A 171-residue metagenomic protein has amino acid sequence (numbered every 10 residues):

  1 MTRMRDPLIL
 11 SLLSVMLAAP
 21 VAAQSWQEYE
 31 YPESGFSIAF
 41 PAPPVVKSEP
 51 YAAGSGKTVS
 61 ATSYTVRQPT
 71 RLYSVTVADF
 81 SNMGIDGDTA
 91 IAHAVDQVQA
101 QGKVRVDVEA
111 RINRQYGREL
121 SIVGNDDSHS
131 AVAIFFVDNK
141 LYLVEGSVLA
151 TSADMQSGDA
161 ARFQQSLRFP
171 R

Functional and structural regions predicted by a protein language model:
M1-R5: N-terminal secretory signal peptides that target proteins for export/translocation
L10-A18: Bacterial N-terminal signal peptides
A22-T58, R105, R111-R114, D159-R171: N-terminal "mature-domain start" segment
P32, R67, F136: Extracellular/periplasmic catalytic domains that process cell-envelope and extracellular macromolecules
S34, P69, A78-F80, N125-D127 (+1 more regions): Solvent-exposed coil/turn segments that connect beta secondary-structure elements in extracytoplasmic/periplasmic
P41-S63, A92-D138: Signature of long, low-cysteine stretches enriched in small and polar/charged residues
P44-V45, D88-G102, K140-R171: Surface-exposed amphipathic alpha-helical segments
A61-T89, Y142-E145: A short acidic-to-branched-hydrophobic micro-motif
